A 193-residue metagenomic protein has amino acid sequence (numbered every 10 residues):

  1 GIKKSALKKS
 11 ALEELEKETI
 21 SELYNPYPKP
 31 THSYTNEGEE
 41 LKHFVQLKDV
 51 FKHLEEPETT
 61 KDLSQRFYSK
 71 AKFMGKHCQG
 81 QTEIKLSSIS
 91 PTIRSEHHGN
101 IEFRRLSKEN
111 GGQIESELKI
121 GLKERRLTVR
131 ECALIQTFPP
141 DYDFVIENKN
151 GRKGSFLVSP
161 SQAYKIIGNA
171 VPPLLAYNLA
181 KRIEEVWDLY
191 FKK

Functional and structural regions predicted by a protein language model:
G1-L86: Class I S-adenosyl-L-methionine
V50-K193: C-terminal target-recognition/interaction regions appended to catalytic cores
